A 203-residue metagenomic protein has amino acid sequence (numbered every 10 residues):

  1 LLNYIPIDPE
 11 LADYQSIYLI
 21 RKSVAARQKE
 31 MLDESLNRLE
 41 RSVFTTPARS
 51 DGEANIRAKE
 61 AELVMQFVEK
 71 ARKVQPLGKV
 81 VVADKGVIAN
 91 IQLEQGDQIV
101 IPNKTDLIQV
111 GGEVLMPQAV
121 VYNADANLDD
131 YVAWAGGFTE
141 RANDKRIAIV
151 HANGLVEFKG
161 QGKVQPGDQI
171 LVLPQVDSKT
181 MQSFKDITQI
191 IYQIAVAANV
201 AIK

Functional and structural regions predicted by a protein language model:
L1-K203: Ser/Thr/Pro/Gly-biased, low-complexity, turn-/loop-rich segments that often occur immediately after N-terminal
